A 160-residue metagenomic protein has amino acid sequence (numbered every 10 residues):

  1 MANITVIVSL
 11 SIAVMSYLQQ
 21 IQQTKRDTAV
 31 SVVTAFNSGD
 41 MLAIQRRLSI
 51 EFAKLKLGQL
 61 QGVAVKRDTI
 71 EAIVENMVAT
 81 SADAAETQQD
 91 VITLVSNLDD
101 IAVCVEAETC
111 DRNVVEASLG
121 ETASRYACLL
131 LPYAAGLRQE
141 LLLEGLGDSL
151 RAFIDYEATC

Functional and structural regions predicted by a protein language model:
M1-K66: Membrane-proximal alpha-helical anchors
N3, I7, S11, S16-Q19 (+6 more regions): Amphipathic, alpha-helical segments enriched in basic
A35, R47, N76, S118 (+1 more regions): Residues that form generic nucleotide/phosphate-binding pockets
L55-D83: Extracytoplasmic/periplasmic/luminal assembly and interaction segments in envelope/secretory/respiratory proteins
A79-C160: An amphipathic alpha-helical interaction surface
